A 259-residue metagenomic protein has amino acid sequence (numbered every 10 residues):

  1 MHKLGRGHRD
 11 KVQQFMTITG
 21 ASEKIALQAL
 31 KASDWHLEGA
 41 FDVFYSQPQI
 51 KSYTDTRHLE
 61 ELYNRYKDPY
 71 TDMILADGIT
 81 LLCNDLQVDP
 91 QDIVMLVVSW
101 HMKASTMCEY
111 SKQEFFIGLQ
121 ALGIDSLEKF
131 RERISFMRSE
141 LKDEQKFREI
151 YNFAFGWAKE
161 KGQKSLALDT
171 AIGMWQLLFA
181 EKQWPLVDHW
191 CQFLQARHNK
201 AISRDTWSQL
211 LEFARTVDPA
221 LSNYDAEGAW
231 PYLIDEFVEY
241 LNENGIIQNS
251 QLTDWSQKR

Functional and structural regions predicted by a protein language model:
M1-S135, K142-Q145, L166-I246: Short, amphipathic alpha-helical interaction segments embedded in low-complexity terminal/linker regions of eukaryotic
R138-K159: Short, solvent-exposed interaction modules
E160, S165: An amphipathic, hydrophobic-aromatic interaction surface with interspersed Lys/Arg that forms lipid/phosphate-bearing
E239-R259: Long, low-complexity intrinsically disordered regions
